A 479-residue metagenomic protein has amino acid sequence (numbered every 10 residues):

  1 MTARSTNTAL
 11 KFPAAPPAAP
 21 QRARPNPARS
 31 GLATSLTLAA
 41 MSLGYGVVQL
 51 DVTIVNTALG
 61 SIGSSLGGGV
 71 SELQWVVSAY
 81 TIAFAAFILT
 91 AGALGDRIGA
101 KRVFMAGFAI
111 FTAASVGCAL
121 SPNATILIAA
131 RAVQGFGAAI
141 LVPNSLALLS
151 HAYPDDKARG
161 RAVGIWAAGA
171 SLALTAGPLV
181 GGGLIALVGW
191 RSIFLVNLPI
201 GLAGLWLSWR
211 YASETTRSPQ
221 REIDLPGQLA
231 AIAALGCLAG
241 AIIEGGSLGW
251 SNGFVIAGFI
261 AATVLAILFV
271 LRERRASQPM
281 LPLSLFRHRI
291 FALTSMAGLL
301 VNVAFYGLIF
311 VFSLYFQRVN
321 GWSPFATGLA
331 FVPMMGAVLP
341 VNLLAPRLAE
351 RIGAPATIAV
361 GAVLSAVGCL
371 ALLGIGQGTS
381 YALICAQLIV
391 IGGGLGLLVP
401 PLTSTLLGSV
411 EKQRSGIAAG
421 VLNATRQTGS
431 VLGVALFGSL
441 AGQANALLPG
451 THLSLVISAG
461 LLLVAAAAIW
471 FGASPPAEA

Functional and structural regions predicted by a protein language model:
T2-R4, T8-W209, P333, V341-P346 (+8 more regions): Transmembrane-helix bundle of Major Facilitator Superfamily
A28, A203-I232, R274-R289, E350-R351 (+2 more regions): Flexible interhelical linker loops that connect adjacent transmembrane helices in multi-pass membrane transporters
T34-V47, V55-T57, L187, G240 (+3 more regions): 12-transmembrane solute porter fold
M41, G92, K101, A130 (+4 more regions): Structural detector for helix-capping/boundary residues
S71-E72, T125-V133, G189-V196, D224 (+3 more regions): Interfacial loop-to-helix junctions that mark the boundaries of transmembrane helices in multi-pass membrane
Y153-G160, L187-S192, T216-E222, R318-F325: Short juxtamembrane and helix-loop transition motifs at transmembrane-helix boundaries in membrane proteins
P154-D156, E214-P219, I242-I256: Alpha-helical transmembrane bundle and helix-membrane interface signal in multi-pass integral membrane proteins
L198-R217, I232-E244, A261-A276, A465-A473: C-terminal membrane-cytosol helix-exit motif in multi-pass small-molecule transporters
